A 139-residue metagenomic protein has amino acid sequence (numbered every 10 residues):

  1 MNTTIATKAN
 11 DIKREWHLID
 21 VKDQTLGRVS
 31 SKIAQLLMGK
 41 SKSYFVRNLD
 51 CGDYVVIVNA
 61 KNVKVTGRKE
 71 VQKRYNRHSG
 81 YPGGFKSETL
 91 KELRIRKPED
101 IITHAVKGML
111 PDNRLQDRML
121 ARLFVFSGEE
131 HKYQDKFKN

Functional and structural regions predicted by a protein language model:
M1-H104, R114, S127, K132-N139: Ribosome large-subunit tunnel/peptidyl-transferase-proximal elements
I102-T103, K107, L120: Hydrophobic, well-ordered secondary-structure segments
N113-M119: Short conserved catalytic/interaction loops centered on acidic-Pro-aromatic/His motifs
